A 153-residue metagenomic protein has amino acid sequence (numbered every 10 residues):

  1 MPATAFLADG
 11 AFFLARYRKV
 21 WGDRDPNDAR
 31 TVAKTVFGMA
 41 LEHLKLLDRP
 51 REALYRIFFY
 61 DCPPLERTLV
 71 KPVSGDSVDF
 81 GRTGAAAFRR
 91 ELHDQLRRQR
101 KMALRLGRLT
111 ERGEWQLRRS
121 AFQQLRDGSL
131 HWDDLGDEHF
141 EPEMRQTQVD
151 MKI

Functional and structural regions predicted by a protein language model:
M1-R126, D137-F140, R145-V149: Domain-level signal for Mg2+-assisted phosphodiester chemistry and nucleotide/NA-binding surfaces in nucleic-acid
K152-I153: Acidic, metal-associated active-site segment
